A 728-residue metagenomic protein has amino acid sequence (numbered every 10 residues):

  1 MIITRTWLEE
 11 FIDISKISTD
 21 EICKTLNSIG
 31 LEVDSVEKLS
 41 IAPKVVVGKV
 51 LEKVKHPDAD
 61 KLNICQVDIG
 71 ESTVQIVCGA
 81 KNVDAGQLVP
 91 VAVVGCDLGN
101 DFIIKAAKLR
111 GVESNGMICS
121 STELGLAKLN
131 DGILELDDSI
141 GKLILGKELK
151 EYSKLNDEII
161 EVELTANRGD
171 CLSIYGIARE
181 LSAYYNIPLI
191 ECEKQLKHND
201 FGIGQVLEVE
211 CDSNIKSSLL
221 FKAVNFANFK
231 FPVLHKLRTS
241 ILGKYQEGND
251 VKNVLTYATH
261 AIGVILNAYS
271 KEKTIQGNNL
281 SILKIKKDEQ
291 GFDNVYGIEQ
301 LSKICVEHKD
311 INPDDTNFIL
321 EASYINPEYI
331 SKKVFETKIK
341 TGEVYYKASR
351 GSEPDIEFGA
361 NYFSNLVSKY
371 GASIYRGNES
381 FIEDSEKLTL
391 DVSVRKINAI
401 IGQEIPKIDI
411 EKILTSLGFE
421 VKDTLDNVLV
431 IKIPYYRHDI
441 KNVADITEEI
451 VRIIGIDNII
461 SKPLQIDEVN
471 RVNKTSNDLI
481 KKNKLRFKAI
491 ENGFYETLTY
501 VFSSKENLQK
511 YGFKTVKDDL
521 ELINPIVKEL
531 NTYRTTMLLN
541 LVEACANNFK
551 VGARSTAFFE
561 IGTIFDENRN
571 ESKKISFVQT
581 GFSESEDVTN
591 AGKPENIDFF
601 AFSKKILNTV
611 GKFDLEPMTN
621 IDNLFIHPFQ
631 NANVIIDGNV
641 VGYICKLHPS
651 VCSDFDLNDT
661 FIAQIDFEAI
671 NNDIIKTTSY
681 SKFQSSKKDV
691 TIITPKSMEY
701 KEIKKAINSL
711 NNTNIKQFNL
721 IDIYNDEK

Functional and structural regions predicted by a protein language model:
M1-D445, E449-I456, P463-S476: RNA/tRNA-interacting regions in translation and RNA-turnover enzymes
I2, S28, S416-F419, A591-K728: A carboxyl-terminal module marker
D34, Y370-F381, P463, E496-T499 (+2 more regions): Short beta-strand elements
S40-K44, H198, T259-H260, L429-K432 (+4 more regions): Beta-rich nucleic-acid/ligand-interaction surfaces
V45-V46, L51-L62, I330, R554-G592: Polyanion/phosphate-binding surface patch
G70, Q87, A107, T259 (+6 more regions): Class II aminoacyl-tRNA synthetase-like tRNA-binding/catalytic domains
G86, T447, A489, L541 (+5 more regions): Hydrophobic, well-ordered secondary-structure elements that form the walls of internal hydrophobic environments
K338-N361, F577, E584-S585, A591-G611: A conserved active-site cap/scaffold subdomain adjacent to cofactor or substrate pockets
